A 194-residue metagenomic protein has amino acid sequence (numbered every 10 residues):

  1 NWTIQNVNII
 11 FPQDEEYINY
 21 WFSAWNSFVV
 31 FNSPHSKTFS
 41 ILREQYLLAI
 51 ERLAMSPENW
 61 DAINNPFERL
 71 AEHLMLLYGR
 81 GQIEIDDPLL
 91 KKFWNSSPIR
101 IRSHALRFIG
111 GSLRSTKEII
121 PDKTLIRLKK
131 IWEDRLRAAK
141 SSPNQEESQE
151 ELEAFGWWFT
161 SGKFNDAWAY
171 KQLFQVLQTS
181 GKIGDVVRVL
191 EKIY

Functional and structural regions predicted by a protein language model:
N1-Y194: Non-catalytic all-alpha helical scaffold/repeat segments
